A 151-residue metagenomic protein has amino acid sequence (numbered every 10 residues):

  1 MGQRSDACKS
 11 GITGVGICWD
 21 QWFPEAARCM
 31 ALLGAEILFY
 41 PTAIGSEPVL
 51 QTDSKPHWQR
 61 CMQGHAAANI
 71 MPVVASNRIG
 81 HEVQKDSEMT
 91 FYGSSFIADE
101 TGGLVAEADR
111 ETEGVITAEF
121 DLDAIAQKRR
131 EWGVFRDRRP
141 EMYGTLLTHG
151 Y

Functional and structural regions predicted by a protein language model:
G2-S5, V115: Short, acidic/polar N-cap/turn motifs at the starts of alpha helices
R4-I12, G16-W19, R28-L32, I125-Y151: Cysteine/selenocysteine-centered motifs that mediate thiol-based redox chemistry or coordinate metal-sulfur cofactors
D6-K9, D99-E100, F120: Active-site beta-strand termini and strand-to-loop segments that position acidic
I12, C18-V115: CN hydrolase (nitrilase-like) catalytic-core segments centered on the catalytic cysteine and neighboring Lys/Glu
T112-R130: A short, polar/charged loop-to-alpha-helix boundary motif
